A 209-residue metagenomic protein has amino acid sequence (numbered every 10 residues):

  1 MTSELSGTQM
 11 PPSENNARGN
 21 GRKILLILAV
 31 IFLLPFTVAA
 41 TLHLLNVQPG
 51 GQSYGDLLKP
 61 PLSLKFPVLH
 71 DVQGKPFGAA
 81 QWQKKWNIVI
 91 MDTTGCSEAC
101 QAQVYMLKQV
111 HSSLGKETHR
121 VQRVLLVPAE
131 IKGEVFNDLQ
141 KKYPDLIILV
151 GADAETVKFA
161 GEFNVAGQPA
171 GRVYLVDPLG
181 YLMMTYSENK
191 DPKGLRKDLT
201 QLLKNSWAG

Functional and structural regions predicted by a protein language model:
M1-P11: N-terminal intrinsically disordered, acidic low-complexity segments at the extreme N-terminus
S13-I24: Short, Lys/Arg-rich cytosolic juxtamembrane segment immediately N-terminal
L26, V30-T37, N46-A80: N-terminal "domain-start" segment that seeds a small globular fold
L44, V104-V124: Conserved helix-turn-beta segment immediately C-terminal to the redox Cys motif in thioredoxin-like folds
Q81-L107: Short active-site neighborhood of thiol/selenol oxidoreductases, capturing the structured segment around
I90, R123-L126, L175: Structural beta-sheet core signal
V124, E130-I131, V135-G171: Short, internal strand/loop/helix patches that form the active-site neighborhood or redox-interaction surface
P169-G209: Thiol-/selenol-based redox modules, centered on thioredoxin-like and closely related oxidoreductase domains
